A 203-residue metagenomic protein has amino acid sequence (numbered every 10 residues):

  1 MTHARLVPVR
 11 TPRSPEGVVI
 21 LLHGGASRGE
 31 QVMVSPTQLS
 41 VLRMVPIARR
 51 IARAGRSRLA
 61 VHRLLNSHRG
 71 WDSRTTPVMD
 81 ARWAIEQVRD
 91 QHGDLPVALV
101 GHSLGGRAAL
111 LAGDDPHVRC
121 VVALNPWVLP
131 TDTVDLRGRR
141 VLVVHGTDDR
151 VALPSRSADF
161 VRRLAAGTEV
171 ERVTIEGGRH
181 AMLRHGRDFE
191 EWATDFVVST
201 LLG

Functional and structural regions predicted by a protein language model:
M1-R56: Short, surface-exposed "cap/lid" segments of acyl-processing enzymes
R43, W71-Q91: Alpha/beta-hydrolase active-site loop
V100-A109: Gly/Ala-rich beta-loop-alpha elbow adjacent to hydrolase catalytic centers
A123-P130, G178: Active-site nucleophile loop of the alpha/beta-hydrolase fold
R137, L142-D149: Short beta-strand/loop motif that positions the catalytic acidic residue of the alpha/beta-hydrolase fold
L153-R163: Short alpha-helix in the alpha/beta-hydrolase fold that links the catalytic acid
T168-G203: C-terminal catalytic histidine-bearing segment of alpha/beta-hydrolase fold enzymes
